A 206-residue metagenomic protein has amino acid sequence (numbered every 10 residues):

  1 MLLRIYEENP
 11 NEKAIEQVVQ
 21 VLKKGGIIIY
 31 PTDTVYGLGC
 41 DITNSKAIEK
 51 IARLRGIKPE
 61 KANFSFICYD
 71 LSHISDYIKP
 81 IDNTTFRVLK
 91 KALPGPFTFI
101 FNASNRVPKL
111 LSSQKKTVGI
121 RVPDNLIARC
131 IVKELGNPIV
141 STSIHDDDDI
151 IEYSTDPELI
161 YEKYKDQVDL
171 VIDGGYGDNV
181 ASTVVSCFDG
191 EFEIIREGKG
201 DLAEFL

Functional and structural regions predicted by a protein language model:
M1-L206: Active-site-adjacent structural elements in enzyme catalytic cores
